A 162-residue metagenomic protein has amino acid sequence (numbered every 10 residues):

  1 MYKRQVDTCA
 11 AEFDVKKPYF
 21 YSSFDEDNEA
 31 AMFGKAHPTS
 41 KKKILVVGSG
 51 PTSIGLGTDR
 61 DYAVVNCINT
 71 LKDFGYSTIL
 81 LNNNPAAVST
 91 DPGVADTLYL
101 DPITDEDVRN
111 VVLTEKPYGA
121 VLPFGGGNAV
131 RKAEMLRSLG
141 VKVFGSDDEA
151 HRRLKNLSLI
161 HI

Functional and structural regions predicted by a protein language model:
M1-Q5, I160-I162: Conserved small/polar residues in nucleotide/adenosyl-binding loops
K3-K17, V94-A95, Y99, P123-F124: Terminal amphipathic helices with adjacent charged low-complexity linkers/tails
K17, D25-C67, D73-S77: C-terminal accessory/binding modules appended to enzymatic or scaffolding proteins
S53-R60, I68-A95, E115-N156: A short, GP-enriched loop/loop-strand-helix hinge that lies immediately N-terminal to, or at the N-terminal rim
L98-D107: Glycine-rich, highly charged phosphate/nucleotide-binding loops
D107-E115: Short amphipathic alpha-helix with an adjacent loop that forms part of the alpha/beta core around
